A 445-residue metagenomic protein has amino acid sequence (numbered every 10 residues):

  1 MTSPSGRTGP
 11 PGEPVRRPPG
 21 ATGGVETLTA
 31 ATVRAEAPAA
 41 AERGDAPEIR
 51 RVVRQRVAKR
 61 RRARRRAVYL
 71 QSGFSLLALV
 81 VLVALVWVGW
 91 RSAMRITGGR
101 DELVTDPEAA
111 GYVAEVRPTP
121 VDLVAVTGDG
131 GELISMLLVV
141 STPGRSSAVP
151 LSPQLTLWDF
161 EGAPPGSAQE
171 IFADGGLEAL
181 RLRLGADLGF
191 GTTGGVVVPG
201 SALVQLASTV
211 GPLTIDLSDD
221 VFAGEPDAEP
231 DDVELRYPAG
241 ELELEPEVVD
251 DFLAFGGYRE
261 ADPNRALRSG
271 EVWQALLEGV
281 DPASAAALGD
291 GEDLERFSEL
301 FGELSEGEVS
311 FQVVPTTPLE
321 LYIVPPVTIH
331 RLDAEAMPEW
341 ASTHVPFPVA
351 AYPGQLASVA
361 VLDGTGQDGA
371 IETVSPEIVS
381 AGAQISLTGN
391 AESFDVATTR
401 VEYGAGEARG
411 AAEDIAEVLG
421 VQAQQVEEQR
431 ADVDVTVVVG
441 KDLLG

Functional and structural regions predicted by a protein language model:
T2-G445: Non-catalytic, solvent-exposed segments at the cell envelope interface
